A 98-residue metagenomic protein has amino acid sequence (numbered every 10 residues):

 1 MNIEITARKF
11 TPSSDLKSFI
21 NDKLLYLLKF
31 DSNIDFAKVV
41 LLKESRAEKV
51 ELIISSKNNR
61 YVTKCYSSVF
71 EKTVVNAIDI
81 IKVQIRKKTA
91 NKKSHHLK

Functional and structural regions predicted by a protein language model:
M1-K98: N-terminal, polar/charged subdomain of small-to-medium soluble alpha/beta proteins
